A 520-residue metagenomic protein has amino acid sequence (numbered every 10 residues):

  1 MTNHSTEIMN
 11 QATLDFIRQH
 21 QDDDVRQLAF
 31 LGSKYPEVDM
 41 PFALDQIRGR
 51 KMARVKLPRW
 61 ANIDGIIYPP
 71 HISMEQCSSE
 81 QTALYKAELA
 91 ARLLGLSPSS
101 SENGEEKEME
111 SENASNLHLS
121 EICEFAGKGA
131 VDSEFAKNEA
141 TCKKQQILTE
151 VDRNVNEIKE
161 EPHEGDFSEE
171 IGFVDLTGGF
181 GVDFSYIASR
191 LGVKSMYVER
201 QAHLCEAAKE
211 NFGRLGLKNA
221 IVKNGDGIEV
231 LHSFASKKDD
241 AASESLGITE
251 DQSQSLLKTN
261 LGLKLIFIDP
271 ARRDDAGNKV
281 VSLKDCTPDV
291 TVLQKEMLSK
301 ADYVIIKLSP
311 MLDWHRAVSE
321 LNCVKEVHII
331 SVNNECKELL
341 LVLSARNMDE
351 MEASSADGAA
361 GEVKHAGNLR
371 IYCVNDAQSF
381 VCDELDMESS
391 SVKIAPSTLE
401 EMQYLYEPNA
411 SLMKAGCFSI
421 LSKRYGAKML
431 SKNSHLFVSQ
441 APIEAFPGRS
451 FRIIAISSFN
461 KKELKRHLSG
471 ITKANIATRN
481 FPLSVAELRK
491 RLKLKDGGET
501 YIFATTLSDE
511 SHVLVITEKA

Functional and structural regions predicted by a protein language model:
M1-A520: SAM-dependent transferase fold signal centered on methyltransferase-like domains, encompassing both Class I
